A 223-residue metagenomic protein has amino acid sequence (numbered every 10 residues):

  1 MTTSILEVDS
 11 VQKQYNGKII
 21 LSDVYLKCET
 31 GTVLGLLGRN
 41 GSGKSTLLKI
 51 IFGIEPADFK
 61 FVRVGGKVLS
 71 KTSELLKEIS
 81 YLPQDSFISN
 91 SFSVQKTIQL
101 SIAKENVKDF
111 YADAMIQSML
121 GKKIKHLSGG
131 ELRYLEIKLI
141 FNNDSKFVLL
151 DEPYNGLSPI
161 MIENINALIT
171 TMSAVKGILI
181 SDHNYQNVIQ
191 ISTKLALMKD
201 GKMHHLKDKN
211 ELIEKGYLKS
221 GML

Functional and structural regions predicted by a protein language model:
L6, L21-D23: Conserved structural motif at the start of ABC-family nucleotide-binding domains
L37-R39: The feature captures the beta-strand-to-loop junction immediately N-terminal to the Walker
F52: Helix-to-loop junction immediately C-terminal to a conserved catalytic motif
A57-L75: Conserved ABC transporter NBD signature motif
D85, N90-N106: Q-loop/switch helix immediately C-terminal to the Walker
N106-K122: Conserved ABC ATPase "signature" region
K202-L223: Conserved beta-strand-loop-alpha-helix hinge in the C-terminal portion of ABC ATPase nucleotide-binding domains
